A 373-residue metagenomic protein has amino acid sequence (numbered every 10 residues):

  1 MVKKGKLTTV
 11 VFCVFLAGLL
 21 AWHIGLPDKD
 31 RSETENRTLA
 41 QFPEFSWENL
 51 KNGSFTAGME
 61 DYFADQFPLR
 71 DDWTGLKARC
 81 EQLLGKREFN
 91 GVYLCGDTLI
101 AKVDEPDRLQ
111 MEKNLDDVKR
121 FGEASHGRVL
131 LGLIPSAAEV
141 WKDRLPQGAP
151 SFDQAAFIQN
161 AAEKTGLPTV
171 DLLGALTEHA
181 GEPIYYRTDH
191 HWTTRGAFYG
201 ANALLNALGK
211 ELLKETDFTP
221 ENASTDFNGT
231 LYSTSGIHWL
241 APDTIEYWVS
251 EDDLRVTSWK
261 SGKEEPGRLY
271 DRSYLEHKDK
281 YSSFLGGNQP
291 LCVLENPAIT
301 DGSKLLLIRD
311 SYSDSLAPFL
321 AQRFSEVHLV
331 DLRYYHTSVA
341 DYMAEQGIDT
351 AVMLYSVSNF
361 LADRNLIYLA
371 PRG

Functional and structural regions predicted by a protein language model:
M1-G373: Extracellular glycan-modifying ectodomains
